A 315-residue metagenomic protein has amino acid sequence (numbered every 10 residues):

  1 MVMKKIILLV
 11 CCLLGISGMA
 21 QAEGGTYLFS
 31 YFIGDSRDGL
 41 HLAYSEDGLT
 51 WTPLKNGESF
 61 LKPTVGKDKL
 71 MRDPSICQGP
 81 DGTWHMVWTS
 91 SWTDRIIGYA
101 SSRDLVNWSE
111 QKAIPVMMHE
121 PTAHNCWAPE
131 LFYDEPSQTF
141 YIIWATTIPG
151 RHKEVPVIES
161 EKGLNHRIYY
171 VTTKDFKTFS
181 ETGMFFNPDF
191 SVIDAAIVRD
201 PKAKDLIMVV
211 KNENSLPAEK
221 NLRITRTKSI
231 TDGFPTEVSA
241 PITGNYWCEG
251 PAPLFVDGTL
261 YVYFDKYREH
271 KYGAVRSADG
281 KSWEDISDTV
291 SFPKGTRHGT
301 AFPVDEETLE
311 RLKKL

Functional and structural regions predicted by a protein language model:
M1-M3: N-terminal secretory signal peptides that target proteins for export/translocation
I6-I16: Sec-dependent N-terminal signal peptides
Q21-L315: Carbohydrate-active catalytic/glycan-binding domains of CAZyme proteins, especially the secreted or lumenal ectodomains
